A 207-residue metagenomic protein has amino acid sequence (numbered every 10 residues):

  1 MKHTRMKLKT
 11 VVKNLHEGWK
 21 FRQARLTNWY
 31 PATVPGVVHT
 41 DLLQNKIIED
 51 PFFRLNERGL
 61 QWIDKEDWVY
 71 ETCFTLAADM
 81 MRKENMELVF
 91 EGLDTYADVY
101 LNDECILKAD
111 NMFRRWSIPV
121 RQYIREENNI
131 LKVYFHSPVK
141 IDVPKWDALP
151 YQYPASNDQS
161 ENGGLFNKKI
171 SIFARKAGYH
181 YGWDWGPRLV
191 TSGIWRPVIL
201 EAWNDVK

Functional and structural regions predicted by a protein language model:
T4-R25, V37-K46, K65-V206: Accessory beta-strand-rich segments of carbohydrate-active enzymes
R25, Y30-P31: Solvent-exposed adhesion/ligand-recognition segments of exported proteins
P31-G36, E49-F52: Short secondary-structure junction/hinge motifs that connect adjacent elements
R54-N56: Active-site pocket scaffolds in enzymes
L60-D64: Short, solvent-exposed beta-strand/turn "edge" segments of beta-rich domains on protein surfaces
